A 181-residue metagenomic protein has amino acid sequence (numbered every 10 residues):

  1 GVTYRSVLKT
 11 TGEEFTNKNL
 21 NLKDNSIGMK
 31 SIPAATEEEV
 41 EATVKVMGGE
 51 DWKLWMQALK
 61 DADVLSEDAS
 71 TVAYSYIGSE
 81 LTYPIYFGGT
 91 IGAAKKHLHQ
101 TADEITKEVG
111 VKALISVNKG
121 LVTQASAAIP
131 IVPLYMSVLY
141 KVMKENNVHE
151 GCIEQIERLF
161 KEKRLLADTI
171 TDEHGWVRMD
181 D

Functional and structural regions predicted by a protein language model:
G1: Active-site loop/lid in soluble adenylation, ligation, and acyl-transfer enzymes
Y4-G110, V117-L134: Catalytic loop of short-chain dehydrogenase/reductase
M47, E104, E108-S116, P133-D181: C-terminal helical subdomain
